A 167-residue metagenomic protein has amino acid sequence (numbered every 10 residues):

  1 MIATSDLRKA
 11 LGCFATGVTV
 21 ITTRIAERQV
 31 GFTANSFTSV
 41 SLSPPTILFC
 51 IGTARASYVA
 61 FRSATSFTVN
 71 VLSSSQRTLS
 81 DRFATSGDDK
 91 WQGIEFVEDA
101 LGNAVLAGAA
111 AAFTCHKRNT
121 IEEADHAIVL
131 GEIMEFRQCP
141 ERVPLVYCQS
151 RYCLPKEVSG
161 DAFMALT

Functional and structural regions predicted by a protein language model:
M1-T167: Basic, polyanion-binding surface patches
